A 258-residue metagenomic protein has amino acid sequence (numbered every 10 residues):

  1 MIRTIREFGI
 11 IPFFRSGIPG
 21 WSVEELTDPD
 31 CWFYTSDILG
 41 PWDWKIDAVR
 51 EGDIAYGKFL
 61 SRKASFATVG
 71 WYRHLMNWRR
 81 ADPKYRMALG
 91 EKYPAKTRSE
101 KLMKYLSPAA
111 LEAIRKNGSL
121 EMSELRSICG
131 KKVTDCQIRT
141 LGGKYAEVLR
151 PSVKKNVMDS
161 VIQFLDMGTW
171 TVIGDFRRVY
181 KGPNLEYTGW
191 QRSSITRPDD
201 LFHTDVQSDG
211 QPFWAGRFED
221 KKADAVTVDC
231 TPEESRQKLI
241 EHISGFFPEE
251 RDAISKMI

Functional and structural regions predicted by a protein language model:
M1-I258: Long, low-complexity intrinsically disordered regions
